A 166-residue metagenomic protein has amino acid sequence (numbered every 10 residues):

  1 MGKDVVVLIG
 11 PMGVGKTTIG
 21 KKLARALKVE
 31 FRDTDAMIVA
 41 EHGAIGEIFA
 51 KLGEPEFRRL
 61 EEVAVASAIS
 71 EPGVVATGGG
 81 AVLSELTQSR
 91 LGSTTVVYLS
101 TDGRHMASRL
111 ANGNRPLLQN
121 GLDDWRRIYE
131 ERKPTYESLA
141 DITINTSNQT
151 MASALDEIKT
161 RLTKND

Functional and structural regions predicted by a protein language model:
M1-G2, T18, K22, A26 (+1 more regions): NTP-dependent small-molecule kinase module
L8: Hydrophobic anchor at the beta1->P-loop junction of P-loop NTPases
P11: P-loop (Walker A) phosphate-binding loop of NTP-binding proteins
G15: Conserved glycine(s) of the Walker
R25-T34: Post-Walker A helix-loop "phosphate-sensing" segment adjacent to the P-loop in P-loop NTPases
D33-A81, E85-S89: ATP-dependent small-molecule kinase phosphotransfer cores that center on conserved nucleotide phosphate-binding segments
G79-V82, D102-R104, Q149: Short glycine-rich anion-binding loops that position phosphate/pyrophosphate groups of nucleotides and phosphorylated
S93-T135: A glycine- and Lys/Arg-enriched "phosphate-lid" helix/loop adjacent to the NTP-binding pocket of small-molecule kinases
